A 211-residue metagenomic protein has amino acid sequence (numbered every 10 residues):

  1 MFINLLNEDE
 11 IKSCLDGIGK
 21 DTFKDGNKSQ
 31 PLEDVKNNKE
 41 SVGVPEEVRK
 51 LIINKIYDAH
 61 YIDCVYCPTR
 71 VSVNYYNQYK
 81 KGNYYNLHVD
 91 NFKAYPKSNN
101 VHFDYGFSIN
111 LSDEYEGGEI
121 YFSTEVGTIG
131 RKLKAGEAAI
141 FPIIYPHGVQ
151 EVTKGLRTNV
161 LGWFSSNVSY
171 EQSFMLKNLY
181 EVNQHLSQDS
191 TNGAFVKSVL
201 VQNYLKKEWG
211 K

Functional and structural regions predicted by a protein language model:
M1-R70, Y75, M175-K211: Non-heme Fe(II)/2-oxoglutarate
Y61-K177: Catalytic core of non-heme Fe(II) oxygenases with the double-stranded beta-helix
